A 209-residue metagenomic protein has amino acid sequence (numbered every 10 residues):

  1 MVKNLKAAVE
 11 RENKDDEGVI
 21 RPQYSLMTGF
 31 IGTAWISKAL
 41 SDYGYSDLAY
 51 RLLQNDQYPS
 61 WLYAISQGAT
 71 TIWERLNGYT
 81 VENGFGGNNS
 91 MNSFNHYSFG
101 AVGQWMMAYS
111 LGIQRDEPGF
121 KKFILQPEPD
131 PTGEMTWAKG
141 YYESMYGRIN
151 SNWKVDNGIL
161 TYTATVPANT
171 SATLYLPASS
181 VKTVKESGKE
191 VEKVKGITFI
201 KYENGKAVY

Functional and structural regions predicted by a protein language model:
M1-I20, D47-A64: Long, well-ordered core segments of solenoidal/helical folds
N4, W35, W105-Y109: Alpha-helical scaffold segments in soluble metabolic enzymes
R11-T33, G87-H96: Solvent-exposed loop and edge beta-strand segments that line ligand/cofactor-binding and catalytic clefts
T33-Y43, S171-A178: Alpha-helical support elements that line or immediately flank enzyme active sites and cofactor-binding pockets
D47-Y209: Non-catalytic C-terminal accessory modules of carbohydrate-active enzymes
